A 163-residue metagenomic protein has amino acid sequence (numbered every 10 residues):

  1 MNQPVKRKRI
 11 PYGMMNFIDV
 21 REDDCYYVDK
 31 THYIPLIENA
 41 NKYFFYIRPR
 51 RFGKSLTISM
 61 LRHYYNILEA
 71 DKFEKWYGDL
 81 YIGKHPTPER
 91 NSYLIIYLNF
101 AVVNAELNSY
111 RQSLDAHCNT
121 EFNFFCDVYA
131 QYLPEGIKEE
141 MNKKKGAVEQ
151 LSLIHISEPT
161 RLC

Functional and structural regions predicted by a protein language model:
N2-E69, E74-G83: Walker A/P-loop-proximal flanking segment of P-loop NTPase domains
K6, Y26, K54, V103 (+2 more regions): Generic alpha-helical structural element
D24, F44, E121, F125-Y132: Short secondary-structure junctions and interdomain/linker hinges
R48, F52, L56-Y64, S113-F125 (+1 more regions): Alpha-helical scaffold elements adjacent to nucleotide-binding pockets in ATP/GTP-utilizing enzyme cores
A70, E74-D127: P-loop NTPase motor core
F73, A130-N142: Short, glycine/acidic-rich hinge or "gate" loops at secondary-structure transitions that mediate conformational
N142-L153: Short glycine-rich substrate-engagement loop in P-loop NTPases that contacts/grips substrate
I154-C163: Single conserved hydrophobic/aromatic residue that forms the stacking wall/gate of nucleotide- or nucleobase-binding
